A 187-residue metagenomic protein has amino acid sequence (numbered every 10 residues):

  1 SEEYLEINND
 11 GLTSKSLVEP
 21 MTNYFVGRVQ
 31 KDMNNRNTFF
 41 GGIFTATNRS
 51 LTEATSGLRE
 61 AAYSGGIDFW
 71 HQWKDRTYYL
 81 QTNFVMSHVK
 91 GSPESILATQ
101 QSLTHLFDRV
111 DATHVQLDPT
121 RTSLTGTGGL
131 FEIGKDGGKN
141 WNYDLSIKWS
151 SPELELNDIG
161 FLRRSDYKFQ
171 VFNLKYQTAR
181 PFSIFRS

Functional and structural regions predicted by a protein language model:
S1-E2, F44-S50, W73, F84-K90 (+2 more regions): Transmembrane beta-strands of outer-membrane beta-barrel pores
Y4-G11, L51-E60, P93-T99, E155-F161: Outer-membrane beta-barrel translocator domains and adjoining extracellular loop/strand segments of Gram-negative
E6-D10, G42-S50, T104-H114, S150-L156 (+1 more regions): Flexible, solvent-exposed coil segments and beta strand-coil junctions, predominantly the extracellular/periplasmic
S14-S16, T52-S56, G91-L117: Solvent-exposed loop segments that connect transmembrane elements
S16-M21, T55-A61, Q72, P119-T125 (+1 more regions): Replace "Gram-negative outer membrane beta-barrel proteins" with "bacterial and organellar outer membrane beta-barrel
N23-G27, Y63-I67, T127-F131, W141 (+1 more regions): Hydrophobic, lipid-facing positions within transmembrane beta-strands of outer-membrane proteins
V29, F40-G42, F69, L80-T82 (+1 more regions): Membrane-embedded beta-strand positions of outer-membrane beta-barrel proteins
N34-F39, K74-L80, G134-N140, R180-S187: Short loop/turn motifs that connect adjacent beta-strands in outer-membrane beta-barrel proteins
